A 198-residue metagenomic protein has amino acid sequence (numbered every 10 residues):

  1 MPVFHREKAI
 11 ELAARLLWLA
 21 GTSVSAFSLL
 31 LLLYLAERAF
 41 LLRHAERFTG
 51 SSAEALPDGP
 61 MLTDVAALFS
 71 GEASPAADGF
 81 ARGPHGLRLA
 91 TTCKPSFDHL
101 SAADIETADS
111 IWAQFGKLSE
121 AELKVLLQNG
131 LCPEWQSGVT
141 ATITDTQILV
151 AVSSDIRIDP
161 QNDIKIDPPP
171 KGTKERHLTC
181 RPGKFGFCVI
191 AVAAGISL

Functional and structural regions predicted by a protein language model:
M1-L198: Domain-edge interaction signal
